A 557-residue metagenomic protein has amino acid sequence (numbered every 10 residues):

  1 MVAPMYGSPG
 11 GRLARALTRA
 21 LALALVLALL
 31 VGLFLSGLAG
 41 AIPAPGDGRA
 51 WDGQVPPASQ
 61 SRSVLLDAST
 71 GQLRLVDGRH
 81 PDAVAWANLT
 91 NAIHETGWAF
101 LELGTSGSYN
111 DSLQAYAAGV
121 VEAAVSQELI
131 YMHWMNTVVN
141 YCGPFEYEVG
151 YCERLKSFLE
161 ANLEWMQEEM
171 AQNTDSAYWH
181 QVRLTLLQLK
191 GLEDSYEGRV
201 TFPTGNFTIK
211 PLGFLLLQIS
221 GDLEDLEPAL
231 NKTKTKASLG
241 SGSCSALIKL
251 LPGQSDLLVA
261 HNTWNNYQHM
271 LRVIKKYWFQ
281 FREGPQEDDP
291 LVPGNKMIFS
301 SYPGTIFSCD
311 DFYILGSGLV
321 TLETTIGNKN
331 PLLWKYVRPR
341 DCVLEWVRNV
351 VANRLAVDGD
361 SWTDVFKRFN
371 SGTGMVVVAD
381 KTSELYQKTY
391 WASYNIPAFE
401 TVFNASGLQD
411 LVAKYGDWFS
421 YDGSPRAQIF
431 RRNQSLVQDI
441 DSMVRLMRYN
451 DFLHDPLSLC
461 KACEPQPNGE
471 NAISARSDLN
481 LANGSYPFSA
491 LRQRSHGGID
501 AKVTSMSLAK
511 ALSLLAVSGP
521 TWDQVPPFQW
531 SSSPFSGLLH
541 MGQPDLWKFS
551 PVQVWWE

Functional and structural regions predicted by a protein language model:
V2-L17, G32-L257, N266-L271, W278-F307 (+2 more regions): C-terminus-biased signal that marks the final domain/tail of proteins
A14-L27: Compositionally biased, intrinsically disordered low-complexity segments enriched for polar/charged residues
A28, D311-F312: Structural signature for solvent-exposed beta-strand/loop edge elements and short helix-capping sites, enriched
K249, F312-I314: Short acidic-hydrophobic surface loop/beta-edge motif
H261-T263, E323-I326: Active-site-proximal beta-strand/loop segments in catalytic clefts of secreted hydrolases
L315-V320: Beta-strand-turn-beta hairpins that frame and shape the catalytic cleft of phosphate-ester-processing enzymes
